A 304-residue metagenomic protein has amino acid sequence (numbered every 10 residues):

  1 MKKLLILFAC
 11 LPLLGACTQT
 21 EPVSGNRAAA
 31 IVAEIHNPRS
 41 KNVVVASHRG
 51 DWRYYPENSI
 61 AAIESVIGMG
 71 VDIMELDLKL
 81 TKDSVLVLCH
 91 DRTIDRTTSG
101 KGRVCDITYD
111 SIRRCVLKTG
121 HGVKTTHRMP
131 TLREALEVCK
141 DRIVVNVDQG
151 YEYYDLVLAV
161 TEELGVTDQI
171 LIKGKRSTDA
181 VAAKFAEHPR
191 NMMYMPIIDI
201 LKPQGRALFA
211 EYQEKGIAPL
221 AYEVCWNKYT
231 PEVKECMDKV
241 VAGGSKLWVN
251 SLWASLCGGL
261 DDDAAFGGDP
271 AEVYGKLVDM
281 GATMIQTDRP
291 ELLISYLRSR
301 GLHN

Functional and structural regions predicted by a protein language model:
M1-R27: Bacterial Sec-dependent N-terminal signal peptides
C17-N304: Phosphate-group recognition and catalysis centered on beta-loop-alpha active-site segments
